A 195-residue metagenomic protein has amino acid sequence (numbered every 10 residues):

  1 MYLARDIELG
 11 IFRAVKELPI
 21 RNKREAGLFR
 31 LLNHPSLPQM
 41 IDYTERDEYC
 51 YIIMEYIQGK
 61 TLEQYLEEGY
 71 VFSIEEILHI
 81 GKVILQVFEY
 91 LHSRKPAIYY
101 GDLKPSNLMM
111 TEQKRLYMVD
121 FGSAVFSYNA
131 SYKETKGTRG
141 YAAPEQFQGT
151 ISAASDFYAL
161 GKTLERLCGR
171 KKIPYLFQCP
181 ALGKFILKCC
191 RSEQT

Functional and structural regions predicted by a protein language model:
Y2-I20: ATP-binding glycine-rich loop module of kinase domains
Y43: Activation-segment/catalytic-loop signature of the eukaryotic protein kinase fold
D47-T61: Conserved short submotifs of the Hanks-type protein kinase catalytic core that shape the nucleotide-binding pocket
L62-F72: AlphaC helix of the protein kinase catalytic domain
I80-G81: Activation segment signature within eukaryotic-like protein kinase domains
H92-M110: Catalytic-loop of the protein kinase fold
Y132-E145: Conserved activation segment of eukaryotic-like protein kinases, specifically the C-terminal portion of the activation
D156: Conserved catalytic-loop aspartate of Hanks-type protein kinases
